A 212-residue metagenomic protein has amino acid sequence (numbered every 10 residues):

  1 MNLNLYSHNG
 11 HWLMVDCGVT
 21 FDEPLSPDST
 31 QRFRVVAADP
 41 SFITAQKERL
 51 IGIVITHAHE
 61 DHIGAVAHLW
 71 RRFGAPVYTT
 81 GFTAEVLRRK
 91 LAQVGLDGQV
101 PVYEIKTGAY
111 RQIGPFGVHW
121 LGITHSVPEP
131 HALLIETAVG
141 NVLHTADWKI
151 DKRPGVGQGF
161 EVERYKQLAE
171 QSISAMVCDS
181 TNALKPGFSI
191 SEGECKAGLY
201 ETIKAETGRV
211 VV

Functional and structural regions predicted by a protein language model:
M1-V54, H59-V212: His/Asp/Glu-rich metal-coordinating catalytic cores of metallo-dependent phosphodiesterases/hydrolases acting on
